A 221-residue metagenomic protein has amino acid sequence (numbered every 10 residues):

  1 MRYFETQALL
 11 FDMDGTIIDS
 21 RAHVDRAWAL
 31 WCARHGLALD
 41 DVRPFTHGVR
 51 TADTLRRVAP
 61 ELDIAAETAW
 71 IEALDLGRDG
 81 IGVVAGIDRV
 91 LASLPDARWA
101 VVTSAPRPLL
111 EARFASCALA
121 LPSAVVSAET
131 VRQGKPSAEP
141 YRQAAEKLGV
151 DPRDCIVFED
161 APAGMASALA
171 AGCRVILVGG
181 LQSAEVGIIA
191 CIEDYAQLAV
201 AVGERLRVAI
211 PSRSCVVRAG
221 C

Functional and structural regions predicted by a protein language model:
M1-Q7, D88, A92, R107-C221: Asp-based, Mg2+/Mn2+-dependent phosphohydrolase catalytic module
R2-P95, P106-R107, L119: N-terminal helical cap/lid subdomain that shapes the substrate entry/recognition surface in HAD-like hydrolases
I17, P44, W99, Q133 (+1 more regions): Conserved SAM-binding loop
D19, V101-T103, L177: Hydrophobic residues in well-ordered beta-strands that form the structural core
A38, R98, R174: Residue-level detector of anion-binding/catalytic polar loops
V83, V102, Q133: Residue-level marker of regulatory loop/turn positions in helix-turn-helix DNA-binding domains and in histidine
R98-V102, S116-C117: N-terminal-biased segments
